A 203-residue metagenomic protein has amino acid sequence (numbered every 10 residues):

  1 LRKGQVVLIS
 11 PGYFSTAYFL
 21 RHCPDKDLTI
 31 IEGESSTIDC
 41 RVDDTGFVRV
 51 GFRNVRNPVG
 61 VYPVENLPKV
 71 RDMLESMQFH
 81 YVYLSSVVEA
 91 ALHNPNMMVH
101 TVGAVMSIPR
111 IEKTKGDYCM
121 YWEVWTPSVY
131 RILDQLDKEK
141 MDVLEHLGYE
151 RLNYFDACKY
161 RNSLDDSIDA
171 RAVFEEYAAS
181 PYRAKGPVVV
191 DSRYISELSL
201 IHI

Functional and structural regions predicted by a protein language model:
L1-D43: Rossmann-like NAD(P)(H) cofactor-binding subdomain of soluble oxidoreductases
R2, K26, R53-V55, E175-A178: Residue-level preference for short coil/turn positions at secondary-structure junctions
R21, S36-L136: Substrate/ligand-engaging "lid" and interaction regions
K115-P127, Y154-K159, R183-S192: Short, flexible active-site loops
T126-L133, S163, D191-S196: Short, surface-exposed loop/turn motifs that are enriched in glycine and acidic residues and include a nearby proline
D137-A178: Small-residue-rich helix-loop
A170-E197: FAD-binding beta-loop-beta segment adjacent to the flavin cofactor pocket
I201-I203: Conserved small/polar residues in nucleotide/adenosyl-binding loops
